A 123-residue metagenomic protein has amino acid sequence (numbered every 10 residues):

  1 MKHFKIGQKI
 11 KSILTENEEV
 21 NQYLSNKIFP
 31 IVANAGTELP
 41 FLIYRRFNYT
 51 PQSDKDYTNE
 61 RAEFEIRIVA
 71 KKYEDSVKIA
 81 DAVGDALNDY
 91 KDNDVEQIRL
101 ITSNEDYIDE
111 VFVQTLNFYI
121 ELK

Functional and structural regions predicted by a protein language model:
M1-Y49, S53-D56, E74, K78-A82: Small/polar-rich, solvent-exposed N-terminal microdomains that initiate assembly or binding
E16, D85-K123: Acidic-leaning, charged glycine-interspersed low-complexity segments
L24, P40, A62, D94-E96: Residue-level signal for beta-strand positions within conserved beta-sheet cores that form or flank
F47-T50, R61-E65, D85-N88: Short, low-complexity, polar/charged sequence segments that are solvent-exposed and flexible
Q52-K55, R67-K71, Y90-N93: Glycine-rich loops and low-complexity Gly/Arg-rich segments that provide flexible linkers or classic glycine-based
D54-T58, Y107-D109: Short, solvent-exposed beta-strand/turn "edge" segments of beta-rich domains on protein surfaces
T58-K72, F112-L122: Oligomerization/assembly interface segments of phage tail-like spikes and tubes
